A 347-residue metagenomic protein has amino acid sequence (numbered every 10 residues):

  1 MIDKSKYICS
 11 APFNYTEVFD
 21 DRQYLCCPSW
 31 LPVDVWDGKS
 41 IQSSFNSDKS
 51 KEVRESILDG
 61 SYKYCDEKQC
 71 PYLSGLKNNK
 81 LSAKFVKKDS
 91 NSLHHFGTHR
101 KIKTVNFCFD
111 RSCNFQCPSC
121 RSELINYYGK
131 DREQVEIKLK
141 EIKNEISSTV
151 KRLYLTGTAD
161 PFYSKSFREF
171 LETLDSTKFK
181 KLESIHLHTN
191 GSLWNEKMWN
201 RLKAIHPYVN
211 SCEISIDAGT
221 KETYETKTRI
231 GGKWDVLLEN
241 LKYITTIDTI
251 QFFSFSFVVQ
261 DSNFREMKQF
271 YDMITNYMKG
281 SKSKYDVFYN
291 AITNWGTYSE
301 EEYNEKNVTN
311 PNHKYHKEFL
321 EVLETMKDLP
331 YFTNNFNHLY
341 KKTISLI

Functional and structural regions predicted by a protein language model:
M1-K130, E324-I347: N-terminal pre-core extensions flanking Radical SAM catalytic domains
N14, K68, L73-K84, P118-R121 (+7 more regions): Preference for well-ordered, secondary-structure-rich cores of eukaryotic proteins
D20, R152-Y154, H186, P207-I216 (+1 more regions): Conserved C-terminal portion of the radical SAM core fold that forms the substrate/S-adenosylmethionine-binding
S47, C70, S164, S176 (+1 more regions): Serine-centered coil/turn micro-motif
K63-Y72, R100-K101, P161, F170 (+2 more regions): Metal-dependent nucleotidyl/phosphoryl-transfer cores and adjacent nucleic-acid-binding surfaces
K101-S112, E123-I137, T149-K165, T177-N195 (+3 more regions): Core AdoMet radical
E141-I146, L171-K178, R201-I205, I244: Leucine-rich repeat
K165-T173, E196-K203, E266-F270: Distinct, well-ordered alpha-helical segments
